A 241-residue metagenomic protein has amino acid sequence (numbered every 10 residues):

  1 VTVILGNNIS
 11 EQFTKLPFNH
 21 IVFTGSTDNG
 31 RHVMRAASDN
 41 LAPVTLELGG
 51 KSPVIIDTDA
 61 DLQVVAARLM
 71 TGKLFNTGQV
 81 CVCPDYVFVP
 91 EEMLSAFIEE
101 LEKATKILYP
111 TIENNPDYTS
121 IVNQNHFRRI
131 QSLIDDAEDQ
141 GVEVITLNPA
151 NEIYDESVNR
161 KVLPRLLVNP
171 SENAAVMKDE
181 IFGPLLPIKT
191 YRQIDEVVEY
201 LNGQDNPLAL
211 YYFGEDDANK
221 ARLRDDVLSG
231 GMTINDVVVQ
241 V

Functional and structural regions predicted by a protein language model:
T2-N19: A structured beta-alpha segment of the ubiquitous adenosine-cofactor-binding alpha/beta core
I4-G6, T24, F213-G214, N235: Conserved residues at the C-terminal ends of beta-strands
G6-I9, G50, R192-I194: Short helix-initiation/N-cap motifs at beta->coil->alpha
S10, G30-R31, K220: Short, well-ordered alpha-helical microsegments
S10-T14, A66, V198-E199: Short hydrophobic/charged patches on amphipathic alpha-helices used for structural packing and interfaces
N19-H20, S26-S171, D195, I234: ALDH superfamily catalytic-core signature
I55, Y154-S157, K161-V241: Conserved C-terminal structural/oligomerization subdomain of aldehyde/semialdehyde dehydrogenase
